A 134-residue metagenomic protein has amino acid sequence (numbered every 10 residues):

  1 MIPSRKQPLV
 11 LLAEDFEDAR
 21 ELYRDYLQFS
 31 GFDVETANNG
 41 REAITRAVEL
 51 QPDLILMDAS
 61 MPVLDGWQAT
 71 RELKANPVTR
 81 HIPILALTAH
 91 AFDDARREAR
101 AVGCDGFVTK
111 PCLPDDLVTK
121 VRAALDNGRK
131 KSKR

Functional and structural regions predicted by a protein language model:
M1-L11, R24, D115-R134: Non-catalytic signal-transmission and effector/linker regions of two-component phosphorelay proteins
E14: Conserved acidic carboxylate
E21-F29: Charged docking surfaces used in two-component/phosphorelay signaling
G31-N38, R46: Short hydrophobic/Thr-rich beta-strand motif most characteristic of the beta2 strand and flanking loop of CheY-like
L50-L56: Active-site beta3 strand of CheY-like receiver
M61: Receiver (REC) domain active-site loop signature in two-component systems and cognate sites in sensor histidine kinases
